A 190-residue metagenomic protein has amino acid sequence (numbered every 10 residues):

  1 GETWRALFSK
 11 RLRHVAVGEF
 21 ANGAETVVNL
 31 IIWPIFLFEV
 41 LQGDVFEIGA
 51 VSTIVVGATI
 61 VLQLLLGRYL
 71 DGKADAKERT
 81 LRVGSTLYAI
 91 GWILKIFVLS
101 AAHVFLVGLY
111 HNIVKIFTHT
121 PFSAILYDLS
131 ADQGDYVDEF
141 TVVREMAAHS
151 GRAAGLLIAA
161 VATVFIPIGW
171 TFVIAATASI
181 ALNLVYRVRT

Functional and structural regions predicted by a protein language model:
G1-A21: Juxtamembrane intracellular "pre-TM" segments in multi-pass secondary transporters
I31-E47, D128: Short amphipathic helix-loop junctions that connect adjacent transmembrane helices in Major Facilitator Superfamily/SLC
W33, I113-G134: Intracellular juxtamembrane helix-capping segments at the cytosolic ends of symmetry-related transmembrane helices
G43-V55, Y136-V137, T141: Juxtamembrane helix-start elements in MFS-like secondary transporters
V61-K77, T163: Helix-to-loop junctions at the C-terminal end of transmembrane segments in multipass secondary transporters
R79-L94, V173: Structural signature of the two symmetry-related core transmembrane helices
S85, L94-H111, T118-H119: Helix-loop junctions at membrane interfaces in 12-TM secondary transporters
W170-T190: Multi-pass alpha-helical transporter architecture, strongest for 12-TM Major Facilitator/SLC carriers used
